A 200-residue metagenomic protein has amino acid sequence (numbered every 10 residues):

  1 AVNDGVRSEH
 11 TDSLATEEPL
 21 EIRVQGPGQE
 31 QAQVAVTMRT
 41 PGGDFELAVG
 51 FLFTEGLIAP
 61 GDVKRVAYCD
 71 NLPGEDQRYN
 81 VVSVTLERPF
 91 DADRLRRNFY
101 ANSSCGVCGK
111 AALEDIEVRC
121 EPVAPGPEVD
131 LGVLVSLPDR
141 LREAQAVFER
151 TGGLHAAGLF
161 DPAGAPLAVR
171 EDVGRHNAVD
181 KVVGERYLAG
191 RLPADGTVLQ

Functional and structural regions predicted by a protein language model:
A1-V169: Intrinsically disordered, low-complexity regions enriched in acidic/Ser/Thr/Pro/Gln residues
V147-Q200: Glycine- and Gly-Pro-enriched alpha-helical subdomains that act as flexible, kink-prone "lid/hinge" or packing modules
